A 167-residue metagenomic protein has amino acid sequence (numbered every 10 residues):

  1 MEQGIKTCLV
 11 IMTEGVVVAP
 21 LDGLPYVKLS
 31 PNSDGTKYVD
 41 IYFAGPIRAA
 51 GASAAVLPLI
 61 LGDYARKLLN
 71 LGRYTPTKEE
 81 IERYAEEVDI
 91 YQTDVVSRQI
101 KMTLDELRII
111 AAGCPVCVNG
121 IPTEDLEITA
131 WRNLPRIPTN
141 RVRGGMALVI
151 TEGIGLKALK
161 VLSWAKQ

Functional and structural regions predicted by a protein language model:
M1-Q167: Extended, Lys/Arg-rich, non-catalytic nucleic-acid recognition/anchoring regions of very large nucleic-acid-interacting
